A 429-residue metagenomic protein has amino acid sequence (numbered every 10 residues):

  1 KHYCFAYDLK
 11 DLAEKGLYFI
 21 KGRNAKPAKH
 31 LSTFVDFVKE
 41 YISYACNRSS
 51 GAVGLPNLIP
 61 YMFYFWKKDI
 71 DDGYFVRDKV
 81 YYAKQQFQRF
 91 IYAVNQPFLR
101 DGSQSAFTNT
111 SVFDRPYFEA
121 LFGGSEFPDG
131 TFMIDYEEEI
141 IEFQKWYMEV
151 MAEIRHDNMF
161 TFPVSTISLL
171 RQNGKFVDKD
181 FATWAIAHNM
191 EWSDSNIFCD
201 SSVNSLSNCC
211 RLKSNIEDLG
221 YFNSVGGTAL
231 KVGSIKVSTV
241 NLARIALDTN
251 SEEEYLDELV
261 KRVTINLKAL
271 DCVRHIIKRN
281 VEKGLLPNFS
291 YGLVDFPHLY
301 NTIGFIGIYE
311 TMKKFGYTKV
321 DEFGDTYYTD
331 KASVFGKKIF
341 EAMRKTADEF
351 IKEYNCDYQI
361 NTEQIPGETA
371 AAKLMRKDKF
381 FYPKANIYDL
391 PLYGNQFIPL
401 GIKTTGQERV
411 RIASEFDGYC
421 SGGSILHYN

Functional and structural regions predicted by a protein language model:
K1-P297, T318, G324-T329, S333-N429: Conserved catalytic cores of very large enzyme subunits
S290-T311: Core structural elements
E310-T318: Well-ordered alpha-helical scaffold segments within catalytic/enzyme domains
